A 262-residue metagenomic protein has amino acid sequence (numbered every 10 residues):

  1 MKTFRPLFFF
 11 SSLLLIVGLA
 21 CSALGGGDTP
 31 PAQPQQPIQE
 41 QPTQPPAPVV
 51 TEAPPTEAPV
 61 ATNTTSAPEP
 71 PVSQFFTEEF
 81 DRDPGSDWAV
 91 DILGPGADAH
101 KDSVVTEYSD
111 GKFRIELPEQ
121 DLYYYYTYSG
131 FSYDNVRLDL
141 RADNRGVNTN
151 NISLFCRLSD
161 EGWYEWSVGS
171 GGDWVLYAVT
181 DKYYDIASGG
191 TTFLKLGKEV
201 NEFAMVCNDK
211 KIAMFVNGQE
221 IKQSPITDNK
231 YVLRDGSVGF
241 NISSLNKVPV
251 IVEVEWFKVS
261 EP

Functional and structural regions predicted by a protein language model:
L19-S73, T77: Ser/Thr-rich, Proline-interspersed low-complexity disordered segments
F76-K101: Short, tryptophan-glycine- and acidic/Ser/Thr-enriched carbohydrate-recognition patches
F80, V254-V259: Extracellular beta-strand elements of beta-rich domains used for carbohydrate recognition/degradation or cell-matrix
D102-L122, V238: Short carbohydrate-recognition loop motifs
L117-V179: Secretory/extracellular carbohydrate-interaction modules and structurally similar beta-sandwich "look-alikes"
T180-E202: Short, aromatic/His-centered strand-loop micro-motif at the edge of beta-sheets
E199-A213: Localized edge beta-strand/strand-to-loop motifs within extracellular or lumenal beta-rich domains
P225-W256: Flexible glycan-contacting loops in extracellular carbohydrate-active proteins
